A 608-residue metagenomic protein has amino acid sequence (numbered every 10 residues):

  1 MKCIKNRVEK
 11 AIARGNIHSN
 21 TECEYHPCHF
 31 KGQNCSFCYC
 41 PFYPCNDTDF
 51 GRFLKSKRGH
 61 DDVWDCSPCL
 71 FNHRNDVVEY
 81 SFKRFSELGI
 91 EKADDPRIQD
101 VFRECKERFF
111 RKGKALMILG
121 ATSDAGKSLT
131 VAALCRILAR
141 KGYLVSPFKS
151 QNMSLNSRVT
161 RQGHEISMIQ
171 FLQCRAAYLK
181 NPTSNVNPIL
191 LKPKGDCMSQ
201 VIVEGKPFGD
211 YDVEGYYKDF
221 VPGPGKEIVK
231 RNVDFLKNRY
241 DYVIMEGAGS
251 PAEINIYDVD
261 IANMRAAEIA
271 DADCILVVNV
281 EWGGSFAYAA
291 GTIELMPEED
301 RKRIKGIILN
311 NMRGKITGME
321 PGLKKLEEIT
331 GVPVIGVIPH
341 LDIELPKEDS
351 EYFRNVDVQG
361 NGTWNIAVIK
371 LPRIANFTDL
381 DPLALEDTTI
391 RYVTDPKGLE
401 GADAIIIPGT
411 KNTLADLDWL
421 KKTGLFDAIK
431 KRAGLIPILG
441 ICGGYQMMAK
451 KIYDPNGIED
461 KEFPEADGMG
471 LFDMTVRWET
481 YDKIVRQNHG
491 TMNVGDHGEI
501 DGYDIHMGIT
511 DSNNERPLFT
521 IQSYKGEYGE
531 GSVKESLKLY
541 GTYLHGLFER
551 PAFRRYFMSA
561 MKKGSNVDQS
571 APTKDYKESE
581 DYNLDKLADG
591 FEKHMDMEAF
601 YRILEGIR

Functional and structural regions predicted by a protein language model:
K2-F109: Cysteine-centered metal-binding/redox modules
N16-H18, Q33, N361, A433-G434 (+3 more regions): Short gly/pro-enriched beta-turn/loop segments at secondary-structure junctions
K31-N34, M447-K450, P455, W478-Y481 (+2 more regions): Short acidic/glycine-rich loop or secondary-structure boundary segments that cap or lie
Q33, D300-I304, L439: Short helix-terminating capping/connector loops at secondary-structure junctions
F50-W64, L191-K194, I436-L439, R486-H489: Short linear, low-complexity motifs centered on an aromatic residue
R103-K430, T480, N493-R608: Flexible phosphate-sensing "switch/lid" loops adjacent to ATP/NTP-binding sites across phosphate-transfer
I405-G409, A428-Y453, M469, H545: Catalytic nucleophile loop
A449-D504: A conserved active-site-flanking secondary-structure segment within enzyme catalytic domains
